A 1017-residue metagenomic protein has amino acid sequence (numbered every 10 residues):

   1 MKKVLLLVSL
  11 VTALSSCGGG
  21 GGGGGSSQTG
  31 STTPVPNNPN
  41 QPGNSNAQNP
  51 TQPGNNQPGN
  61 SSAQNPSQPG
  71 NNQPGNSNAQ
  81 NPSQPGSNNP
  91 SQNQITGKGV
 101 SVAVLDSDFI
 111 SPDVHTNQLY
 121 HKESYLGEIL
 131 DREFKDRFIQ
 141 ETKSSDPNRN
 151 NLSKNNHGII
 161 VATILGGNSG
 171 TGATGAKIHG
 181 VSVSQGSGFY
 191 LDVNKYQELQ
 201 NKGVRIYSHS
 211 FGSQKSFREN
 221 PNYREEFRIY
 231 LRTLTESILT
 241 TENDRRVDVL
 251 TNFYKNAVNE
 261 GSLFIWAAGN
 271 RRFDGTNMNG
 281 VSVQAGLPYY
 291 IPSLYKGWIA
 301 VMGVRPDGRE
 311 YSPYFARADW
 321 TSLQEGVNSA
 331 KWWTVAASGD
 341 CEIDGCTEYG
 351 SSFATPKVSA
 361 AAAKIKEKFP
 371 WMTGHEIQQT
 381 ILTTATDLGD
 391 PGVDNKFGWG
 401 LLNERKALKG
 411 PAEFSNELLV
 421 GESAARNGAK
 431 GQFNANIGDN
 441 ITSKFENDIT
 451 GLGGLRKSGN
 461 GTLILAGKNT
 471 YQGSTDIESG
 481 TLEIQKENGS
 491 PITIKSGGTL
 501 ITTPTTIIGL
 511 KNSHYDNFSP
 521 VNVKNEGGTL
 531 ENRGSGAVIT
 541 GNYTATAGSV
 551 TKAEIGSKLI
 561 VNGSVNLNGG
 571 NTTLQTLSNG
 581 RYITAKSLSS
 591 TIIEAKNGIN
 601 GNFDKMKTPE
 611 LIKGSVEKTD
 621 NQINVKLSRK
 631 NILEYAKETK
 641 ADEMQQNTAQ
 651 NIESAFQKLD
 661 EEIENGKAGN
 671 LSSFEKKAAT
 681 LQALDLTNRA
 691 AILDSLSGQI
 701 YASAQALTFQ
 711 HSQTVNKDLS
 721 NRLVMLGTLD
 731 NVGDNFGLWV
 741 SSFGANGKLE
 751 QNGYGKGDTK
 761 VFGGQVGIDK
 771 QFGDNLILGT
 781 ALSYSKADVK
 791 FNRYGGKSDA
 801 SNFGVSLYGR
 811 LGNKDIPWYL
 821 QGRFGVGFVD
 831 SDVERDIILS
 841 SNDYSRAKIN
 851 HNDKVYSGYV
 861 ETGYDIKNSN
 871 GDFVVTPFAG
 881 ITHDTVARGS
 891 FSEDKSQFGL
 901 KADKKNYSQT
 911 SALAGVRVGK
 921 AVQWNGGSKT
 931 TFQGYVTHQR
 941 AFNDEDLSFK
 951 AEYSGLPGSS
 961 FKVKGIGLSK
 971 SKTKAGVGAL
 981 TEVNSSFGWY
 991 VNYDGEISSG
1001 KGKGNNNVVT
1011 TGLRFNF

Functional and structural regions predicted by a protein language model:
S26-T32, W371, T383-T386, P391-E446 (+3 more regions): Outer-membrane translocation/initiation segment of Type V secreted surface proteins
N88-L191, N201-G203, S216-R218, L294-G297 (+2 more regions): Subtilisin-like serine protease catalytic core
D106, G286-E367, W371: Extracellular S/T/G-rich loop segment that most often corresponds to the catalytic His/Ser-adjacent loop
S153-N156, N168, V181-S293, D344-K357: Substrate-binding/access-modulating region of protease and related hydrolase catalytic domains
A337, D344, S351, K357 (+3 more regions): Extracellular repeat-rich scaffold modules on cell surfaces
P491, L500-S589, A912: Extracellular beta-strand/loop-rich repeat segments of large surface/secreted proteins
K667-I866, G967, D994-F1015: Outer membrane beta-barrel translocator domains of Type V secretion systems
S806-L807, F898-F1017: Outer membrane beta-barrel transmembrane domains
